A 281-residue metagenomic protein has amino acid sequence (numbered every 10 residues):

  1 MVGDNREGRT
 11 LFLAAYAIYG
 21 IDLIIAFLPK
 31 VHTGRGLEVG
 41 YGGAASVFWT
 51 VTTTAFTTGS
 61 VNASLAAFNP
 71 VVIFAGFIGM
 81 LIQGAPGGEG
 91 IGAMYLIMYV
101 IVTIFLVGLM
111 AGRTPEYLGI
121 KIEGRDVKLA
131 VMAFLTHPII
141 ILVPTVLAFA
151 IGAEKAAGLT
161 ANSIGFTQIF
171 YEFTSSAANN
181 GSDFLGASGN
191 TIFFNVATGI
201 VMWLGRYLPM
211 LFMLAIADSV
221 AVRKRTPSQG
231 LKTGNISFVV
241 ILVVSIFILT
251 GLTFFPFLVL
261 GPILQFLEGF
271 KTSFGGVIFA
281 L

Functional and structural regions predicted by a protein language model:
M1-L281: Membrane-proximal intracellular helices of multi-pass ion channels
